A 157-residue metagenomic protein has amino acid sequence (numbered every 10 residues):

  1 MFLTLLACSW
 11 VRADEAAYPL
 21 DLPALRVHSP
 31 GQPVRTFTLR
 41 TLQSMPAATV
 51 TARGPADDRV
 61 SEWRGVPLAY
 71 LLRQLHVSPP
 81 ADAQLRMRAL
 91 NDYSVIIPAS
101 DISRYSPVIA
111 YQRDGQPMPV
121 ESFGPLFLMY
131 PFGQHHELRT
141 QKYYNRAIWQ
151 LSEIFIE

Functional and structural regions predicted by a protein language model:
M1-C8: Bacterial N-terminal signal peptides
S9-A13: Sec/Tat signal peptide C-region and signal peptidase I cleavage site
D14-E157: N-terminal intrinsically disordered, low-complexity segments enriched in P/E/S/T
